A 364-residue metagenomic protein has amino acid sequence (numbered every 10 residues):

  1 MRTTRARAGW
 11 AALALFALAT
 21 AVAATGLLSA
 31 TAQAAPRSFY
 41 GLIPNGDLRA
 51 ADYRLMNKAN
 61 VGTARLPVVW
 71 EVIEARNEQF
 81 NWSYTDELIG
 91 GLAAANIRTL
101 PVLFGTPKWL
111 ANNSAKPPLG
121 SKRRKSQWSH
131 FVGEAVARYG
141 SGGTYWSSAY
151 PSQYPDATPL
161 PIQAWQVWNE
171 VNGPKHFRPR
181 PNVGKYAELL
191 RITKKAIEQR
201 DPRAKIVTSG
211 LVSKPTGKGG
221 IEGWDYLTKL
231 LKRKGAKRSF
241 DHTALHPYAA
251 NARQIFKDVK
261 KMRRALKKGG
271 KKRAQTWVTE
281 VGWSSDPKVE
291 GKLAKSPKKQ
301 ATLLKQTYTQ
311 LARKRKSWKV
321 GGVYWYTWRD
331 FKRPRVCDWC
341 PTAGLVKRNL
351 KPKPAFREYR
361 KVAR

Functional and structural regions predicted by a protein language model:
M1-F16: N-terminal export and membrane-targeting signals
A12-G26: Bacterial N-terminal signal peptides
V22-Y40: C-terminal region of N-terminal signal peptides and the immediate post-cleavage residues of exported proteins
S38-P44, A64-L66, T99-L103, Q163-V167 (+4 more regions): Hydrophobic faces of well-ordered beta-strands that scaffold small-molecule active sites in alpha/beta enzyme cores
G41-R54, E71-S83, W109-L110, N172-H176 (+4 more regions): Acidic-and-aromatic substrate-binding clefts and catalytic sites of carbohydrate-active enzymes
A50-A59, T63-R138, R180-S209, K257-V259: Aromatic-lined substrate-binding rim segments of carbohydrate-active enzymes
S129, G133-Q163, P181-A301, K305 (+4 more regions): Noncatalytic carbohydrate-binding groove/subsite architecture in carbohydrate-active enzymes
C340-A363: Extended substrate-binding grooves/exosites of carbohydrate-active enzymes
